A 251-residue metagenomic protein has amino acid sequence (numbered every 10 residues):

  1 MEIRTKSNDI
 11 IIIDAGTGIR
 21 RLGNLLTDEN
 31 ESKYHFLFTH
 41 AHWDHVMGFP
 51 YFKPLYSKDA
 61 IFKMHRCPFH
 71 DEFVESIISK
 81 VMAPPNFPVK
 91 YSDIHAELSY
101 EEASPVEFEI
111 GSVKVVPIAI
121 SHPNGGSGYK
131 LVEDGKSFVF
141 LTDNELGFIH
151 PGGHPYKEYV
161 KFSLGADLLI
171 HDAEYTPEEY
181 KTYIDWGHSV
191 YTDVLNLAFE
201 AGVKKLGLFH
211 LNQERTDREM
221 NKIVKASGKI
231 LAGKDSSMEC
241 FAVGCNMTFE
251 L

Functional and structural regions predicted by a protein language model:
M1-V139, G147-H150, V160, R218-L251: Binuclear metal-dependent hydrolase catalytic cores
I13, T39, F140-T142, H171-A173 (+1 more regions): Active-site flanking residues adjacent to catalytic metal/cofactor-binding acidic residues
F148-M238: Cap/insert and terminal regions of metallo-dependent hydrolase folds
